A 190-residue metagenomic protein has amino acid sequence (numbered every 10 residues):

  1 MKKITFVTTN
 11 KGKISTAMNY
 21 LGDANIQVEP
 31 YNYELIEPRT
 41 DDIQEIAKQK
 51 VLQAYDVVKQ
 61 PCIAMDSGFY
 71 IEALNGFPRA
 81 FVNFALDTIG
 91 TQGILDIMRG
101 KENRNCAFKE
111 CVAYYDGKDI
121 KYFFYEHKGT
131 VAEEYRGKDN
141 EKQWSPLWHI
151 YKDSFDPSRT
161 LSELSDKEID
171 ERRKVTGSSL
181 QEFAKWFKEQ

Functional and structural regions predicted by a protein language model:
K2-T5, K13-Q190: Anionic-ligand binding patches
